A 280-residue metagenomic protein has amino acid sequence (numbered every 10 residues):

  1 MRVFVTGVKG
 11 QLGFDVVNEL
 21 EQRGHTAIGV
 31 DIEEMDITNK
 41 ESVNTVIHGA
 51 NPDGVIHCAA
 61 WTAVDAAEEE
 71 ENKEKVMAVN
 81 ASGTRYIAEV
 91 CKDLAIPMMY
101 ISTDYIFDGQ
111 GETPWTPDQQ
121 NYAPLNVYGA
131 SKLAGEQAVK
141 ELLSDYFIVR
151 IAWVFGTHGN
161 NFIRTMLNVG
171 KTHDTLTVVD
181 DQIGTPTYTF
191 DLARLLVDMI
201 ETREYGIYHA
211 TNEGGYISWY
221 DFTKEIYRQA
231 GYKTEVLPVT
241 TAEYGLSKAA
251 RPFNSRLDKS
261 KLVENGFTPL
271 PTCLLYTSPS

Functional and structural regions predicted by a protein language model:
V3-E19: N-terminal Rossmann NAD(P)H-binding glycine-rich loop of SDR-like oxidoreductase domains
I28-S42: Adenosine-cofactor binding site in Rossmann-like domains, unifying the SAM/SAH pocket of S-adenosylmethionine-dependent
E41-V79: NAD(P)H-binding glycine-rich loop region in Rossmannoid oxidoreductase-like domains and their noncatalytic homologs
E69-M99: NAD(P)-cofactor binding segment of oxidoreductase domains
E74, A78-G83, I106-V149, V154: Catalytic helix-loop patch of NAD(P)-dependent Rossmann-fold dehydrogenases
Q137-G184, F190-D191, D198: NAD(P)-dependent short-chain dehydrogenase/reductase
L195, T202-S247, F253-N254: Mid/C-terminal beta-alpha module of Rossmann-like enzyme folds, strongest in SDR-family dehydrogenases/epimerases
Y276-S280: Conserved small/polar residues in nucleotide/adenosyl-binding loops
